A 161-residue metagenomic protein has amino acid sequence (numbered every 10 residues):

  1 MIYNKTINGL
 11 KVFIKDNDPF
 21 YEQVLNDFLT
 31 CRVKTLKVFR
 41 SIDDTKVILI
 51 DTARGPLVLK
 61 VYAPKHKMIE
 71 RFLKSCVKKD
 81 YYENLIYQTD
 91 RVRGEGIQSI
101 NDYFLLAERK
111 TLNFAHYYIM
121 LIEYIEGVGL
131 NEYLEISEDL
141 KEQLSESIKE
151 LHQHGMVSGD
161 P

Functional and structural regions predicted by a protein language model:
M1-K37: Juxta-kinase regulatory segment immediately upstream of eukaryotic protein kinase catalytic domains
L25-V128, K149, Q153-H154: Conserved ATP-binding subdomain of kinase catalytic cores across diverse folds
K78-Y81, I136-L140: Residue-level preference for long, well-ordered alpha-helices that form the structural scaffold of enzyme catalytic
V128-I136: AlphaC helix of the protein kinase catalytic domain
D139-E150: Conserved alphaE helix
M156-P161: Catalytic-loop of the protein kinase fold
